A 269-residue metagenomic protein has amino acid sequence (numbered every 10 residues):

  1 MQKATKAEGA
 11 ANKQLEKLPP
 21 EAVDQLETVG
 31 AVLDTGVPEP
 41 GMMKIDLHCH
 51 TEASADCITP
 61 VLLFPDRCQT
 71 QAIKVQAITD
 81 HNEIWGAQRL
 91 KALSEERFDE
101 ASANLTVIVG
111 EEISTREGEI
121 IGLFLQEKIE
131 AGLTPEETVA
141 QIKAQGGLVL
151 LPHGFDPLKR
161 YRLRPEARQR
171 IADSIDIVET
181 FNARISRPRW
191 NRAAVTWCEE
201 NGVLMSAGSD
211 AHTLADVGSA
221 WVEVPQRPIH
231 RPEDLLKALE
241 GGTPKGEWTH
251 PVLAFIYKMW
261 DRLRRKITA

Functional and structural regions predicted by a protein language model:
Q2-C57, V61-R67, W85-E96, I113-A131 (+3 more regions): Charged catalytic cores and adjacent phosphate/nucleic-acid-binding surfaces used for phosphate/nucleic-acid chemistry
M43-I45, V75, L148: Structural motif
D66-Q76: Catalytic domains of carbohydrate-active enzymes, especially glycoside hydrolases
Q76-I78, S206-A207: Short hydrophobic alpha-helical runs that function as membrane-insertion/retention elements
I78-H81, L151, T180: Conserved beta-strand positions
S94-L105: Short helix-capping segments at alpha-helix termini
V107, V149-L150, M205: Hydrophobic beta-strand scaffold residues
P152-D156: Acidic/Gly/His-enriched mid-domain segments of enzyme catalytic cores or analogous surface patches that mediate
